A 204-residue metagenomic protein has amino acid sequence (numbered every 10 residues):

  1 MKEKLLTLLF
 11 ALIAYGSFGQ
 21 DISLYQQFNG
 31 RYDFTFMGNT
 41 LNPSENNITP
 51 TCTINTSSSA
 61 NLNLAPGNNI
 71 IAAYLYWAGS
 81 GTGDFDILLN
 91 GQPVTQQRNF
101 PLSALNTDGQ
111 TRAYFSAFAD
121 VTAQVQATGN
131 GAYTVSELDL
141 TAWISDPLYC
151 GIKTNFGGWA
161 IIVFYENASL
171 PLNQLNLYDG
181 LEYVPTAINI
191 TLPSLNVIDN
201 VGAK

Functional and structural regions predicted by a protein language model:
M1-D21: Bacterial Sec-dependent N-terminal signal peptides
G19-K204: Disulfide-rich extracellular domains of secreted proteins
